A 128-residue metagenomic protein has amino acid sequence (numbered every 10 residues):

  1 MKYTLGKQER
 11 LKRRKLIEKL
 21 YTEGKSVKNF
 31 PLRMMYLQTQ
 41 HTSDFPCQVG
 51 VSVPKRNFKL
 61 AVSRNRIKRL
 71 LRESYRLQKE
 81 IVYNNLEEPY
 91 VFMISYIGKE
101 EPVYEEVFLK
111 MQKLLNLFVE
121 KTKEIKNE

Functional and structural regions predicted by a protein language model:
M1-E128: Positively charged, solvent-exposed patches that mediate nucleic-acid binding
